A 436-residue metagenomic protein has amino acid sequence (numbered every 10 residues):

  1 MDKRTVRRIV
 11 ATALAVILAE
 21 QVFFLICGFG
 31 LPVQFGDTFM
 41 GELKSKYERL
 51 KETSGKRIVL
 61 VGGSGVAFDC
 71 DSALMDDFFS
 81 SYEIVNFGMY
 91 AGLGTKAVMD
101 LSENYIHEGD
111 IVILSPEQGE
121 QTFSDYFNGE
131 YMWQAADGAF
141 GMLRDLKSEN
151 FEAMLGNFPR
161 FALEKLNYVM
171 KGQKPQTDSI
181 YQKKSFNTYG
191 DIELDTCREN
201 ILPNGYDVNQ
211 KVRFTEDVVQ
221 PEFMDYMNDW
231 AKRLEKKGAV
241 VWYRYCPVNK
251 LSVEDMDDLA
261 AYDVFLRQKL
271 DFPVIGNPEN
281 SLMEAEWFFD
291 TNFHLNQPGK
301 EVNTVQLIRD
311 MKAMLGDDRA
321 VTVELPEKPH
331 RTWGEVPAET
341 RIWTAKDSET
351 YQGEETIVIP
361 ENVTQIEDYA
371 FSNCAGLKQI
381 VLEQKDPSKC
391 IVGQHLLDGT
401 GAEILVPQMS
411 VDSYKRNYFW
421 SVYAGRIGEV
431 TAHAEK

Functional and structural regions predicted by a protein language model:
M1-I17: N-terminal Sec-pathway targeting helices
V16, E20-S81, G92-K96, D100: Membrane/wall-proximal cationic-aromatic binding patches
V61, G65-L146: Membrane-embedded segments
G129-K237, E324-H330: Secreted/periplasmic serine-hydrolase-like ester/acetyl group-modifying domain
N228-D255: Active-site segments of SGNH/GDSL-like serine hydrolases that catalyze O-acetyl group transfer/hydrolysis on lipids
M256-H330: C-terminal regions of proteins
G334-W343, Y351-Q365, C374-C390, T400-S410 (+1 more regions): Structural signature of tandem-repeat unit edges
E367-A370, G393-L396: Consensus positions within tandem repeat domains that build extended binding/scaffold surfaces
